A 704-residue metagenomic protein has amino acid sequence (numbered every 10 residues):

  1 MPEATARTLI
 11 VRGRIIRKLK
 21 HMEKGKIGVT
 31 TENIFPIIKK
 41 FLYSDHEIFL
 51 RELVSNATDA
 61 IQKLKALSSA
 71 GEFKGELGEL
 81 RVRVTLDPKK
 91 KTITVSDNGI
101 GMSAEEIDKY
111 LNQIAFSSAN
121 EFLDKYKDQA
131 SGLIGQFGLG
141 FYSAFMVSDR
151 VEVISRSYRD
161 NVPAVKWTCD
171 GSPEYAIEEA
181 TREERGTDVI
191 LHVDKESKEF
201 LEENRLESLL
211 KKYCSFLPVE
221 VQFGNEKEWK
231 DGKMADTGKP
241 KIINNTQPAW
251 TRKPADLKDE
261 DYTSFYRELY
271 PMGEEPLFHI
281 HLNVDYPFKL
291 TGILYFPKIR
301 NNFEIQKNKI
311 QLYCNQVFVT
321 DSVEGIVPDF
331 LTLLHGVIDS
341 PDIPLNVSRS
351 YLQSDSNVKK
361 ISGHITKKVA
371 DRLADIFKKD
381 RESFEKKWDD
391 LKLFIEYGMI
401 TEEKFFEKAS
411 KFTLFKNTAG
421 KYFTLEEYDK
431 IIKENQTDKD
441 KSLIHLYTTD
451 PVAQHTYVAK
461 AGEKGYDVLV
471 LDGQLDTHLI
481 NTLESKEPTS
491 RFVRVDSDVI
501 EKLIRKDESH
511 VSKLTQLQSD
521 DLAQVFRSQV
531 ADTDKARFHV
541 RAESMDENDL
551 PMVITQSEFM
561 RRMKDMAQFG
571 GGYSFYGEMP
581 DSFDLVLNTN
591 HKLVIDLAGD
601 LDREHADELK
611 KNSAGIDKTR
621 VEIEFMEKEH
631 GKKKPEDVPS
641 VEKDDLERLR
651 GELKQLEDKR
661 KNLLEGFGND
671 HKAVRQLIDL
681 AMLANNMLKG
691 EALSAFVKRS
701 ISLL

Functional and structural regions predicted by a protein language model:
E3, T8-L9, G13-L201, S208 (+3 more regions): GHKL (Bergerat-fold) ATPase N-terminal catalytic module, capturing the glycine-rich phosphate-binding loop and acidic
L133, V151-E174, D194-K198, N204-L704: GHKL/Bergerat-fold ATPase module in large chromosome/replication-associated machines
